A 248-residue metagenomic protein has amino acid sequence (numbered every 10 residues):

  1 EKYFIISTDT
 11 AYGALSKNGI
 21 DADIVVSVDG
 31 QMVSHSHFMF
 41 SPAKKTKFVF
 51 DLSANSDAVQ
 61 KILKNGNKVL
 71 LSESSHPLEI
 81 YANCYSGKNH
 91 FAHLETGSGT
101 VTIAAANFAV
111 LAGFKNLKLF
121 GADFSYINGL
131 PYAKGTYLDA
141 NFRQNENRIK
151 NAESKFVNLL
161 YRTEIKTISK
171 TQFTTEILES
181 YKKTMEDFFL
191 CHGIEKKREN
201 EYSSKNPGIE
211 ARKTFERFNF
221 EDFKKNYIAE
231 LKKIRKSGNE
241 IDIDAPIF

Functional and structural regions predicted by a protein language model:
E1-I5, Y12, A22: N-terminal glycine-/serine-/threonine-rich phosphate-binding loop
F4-T8, V25, K47-D51, I177 (+2 more regions): Short, hydrophobic beta-strand segments that form beta-sheet elements in well-ordered domains
T10, G30, A122: Short, ordered loop/turn segments at secondary-structure junctions
G13-F114, F248: Acidic/Gly/His-enriched mid-domain segments of enzyme catalytic cores or analogous surface patches that mediate
V26-M32, M39-K45, L71-E73, A133-K155 (+1 more regions): Acidic, Ser/Thr-rich peripheral helices and adjacent loops at domain boundaries
L94-L130, I165-L178, K196-E201, G238 (+1 more regions): Glycine-rich anion-binding loop/nest that anchors nucleotide
P131-C191: Phosphate-binding loop/pocket of nucleotide- and phosphate-handling active sites
T167, T171-F248: Long, compositionally biased charged/polar accessory segments in the mid-to-C-terminal portions of proteins
